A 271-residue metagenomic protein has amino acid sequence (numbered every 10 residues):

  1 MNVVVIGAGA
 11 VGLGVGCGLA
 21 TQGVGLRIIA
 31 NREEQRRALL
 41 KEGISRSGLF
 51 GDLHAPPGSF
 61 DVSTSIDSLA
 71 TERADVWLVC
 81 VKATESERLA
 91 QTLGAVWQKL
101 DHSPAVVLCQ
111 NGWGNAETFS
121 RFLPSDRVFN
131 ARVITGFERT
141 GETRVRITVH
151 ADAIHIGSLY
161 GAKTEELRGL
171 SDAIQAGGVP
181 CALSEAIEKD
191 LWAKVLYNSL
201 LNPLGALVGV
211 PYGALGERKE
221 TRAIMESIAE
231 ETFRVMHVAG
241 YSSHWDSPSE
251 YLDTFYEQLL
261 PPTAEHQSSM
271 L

Functional and structural regions predicted by a protein language model:
M1-A55: NAD(P)+-binding Rossmann beta1-loop-alpha1 motif at the extreme N-terminus of oxidoreductases
V3, G25-R27, S125-V128, C181: Hydrophobic anchor at the start of a short beta-strand that flanks the dinucleotide cofactor-binding loop
V5, I29, V79-C80, L108-C109 (+3 more regions): Active-site-adjacent beta-strand anchor residues
A30, F50, I66, Q110 (+4 more regions): Residues at the C-termini of beta-strands that transition into short coil/loop
E34-A38, G114-E117, T164: Short, charged/polar "capping" segments at the starts of alpha-helices and the immediately preceding loops
A55-R144: Rossmann-like NAD(P)(H) cofactor-binding subdomain of soluble oxidoreductases
V96, F122-R127, E142-S247: Internal alpha-helical scaffold of NAD(P)-dependent oxidoreductase catalytic cores
G240-L271: C-terminal active-site/capping subdomain that shapes the small-molecule cofactor and substrate pocket of enzyme
